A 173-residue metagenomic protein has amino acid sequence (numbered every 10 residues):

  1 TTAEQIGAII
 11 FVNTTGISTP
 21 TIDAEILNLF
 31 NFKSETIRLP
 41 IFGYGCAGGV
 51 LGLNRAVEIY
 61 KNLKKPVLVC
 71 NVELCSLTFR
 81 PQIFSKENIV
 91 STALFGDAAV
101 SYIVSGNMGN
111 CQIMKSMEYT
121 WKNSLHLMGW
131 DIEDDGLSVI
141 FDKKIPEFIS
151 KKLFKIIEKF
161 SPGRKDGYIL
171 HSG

Functional and structural regions predicted by a protein language model:
T1-I6, K152-D166: Phosphate/pyrophosphate-binding loops at sites that engage ATP/ADP/AMP, CoA/4′-phosphopantetheine, polyphosphate
E4-A8, F30-F42, I83-E87: Glycine/charged-rich beta-loop-alpha catalytic/anionic-binding loops adjacent to active sites
V12, F42, P66-E73, V104: Short beta-strand segments
V12-I17, E73, Y119-K122: Short glycine-enriched loops at secondary-structure junctions
V12-S18, K165-G173: Glycine-rich phosphate-binding loops at beta-strand->alpha-helix junctions
N13-K65: Conserved catalytic cysteine-centered active-site region of acyl-thioester-dependent Claisen-condensing enzymes
K61-V69, S76-F84, N88-I89: Phosphate-binding/catalytic loop of phosphoryl-transfer enzymes
P81-K151, K155-K159: Condensing-enzyme catalytic core mediating Claisen C-C bond formation in acyl metabolism
